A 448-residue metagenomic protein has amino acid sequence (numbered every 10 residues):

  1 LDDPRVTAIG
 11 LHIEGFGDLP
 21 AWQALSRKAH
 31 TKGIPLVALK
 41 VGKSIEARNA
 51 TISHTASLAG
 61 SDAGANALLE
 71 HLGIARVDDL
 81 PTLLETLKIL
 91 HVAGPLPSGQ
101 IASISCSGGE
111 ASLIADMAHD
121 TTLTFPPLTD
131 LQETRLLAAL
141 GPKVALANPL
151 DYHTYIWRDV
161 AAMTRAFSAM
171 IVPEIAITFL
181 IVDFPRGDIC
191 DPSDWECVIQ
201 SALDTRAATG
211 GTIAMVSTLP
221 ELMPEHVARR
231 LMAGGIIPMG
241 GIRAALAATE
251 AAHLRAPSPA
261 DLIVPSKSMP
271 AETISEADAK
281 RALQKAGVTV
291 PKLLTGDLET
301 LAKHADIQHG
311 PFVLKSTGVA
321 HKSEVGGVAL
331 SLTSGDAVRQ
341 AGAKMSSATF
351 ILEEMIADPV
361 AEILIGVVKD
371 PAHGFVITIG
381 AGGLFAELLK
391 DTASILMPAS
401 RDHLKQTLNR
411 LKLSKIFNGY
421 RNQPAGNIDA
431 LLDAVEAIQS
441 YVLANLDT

Functional and structural regions predicted by a protein language model:
L1-T448: Catalytic-core regions of core metabolic enzymes, especially those transforming organic acids/acyl-group intermediates
